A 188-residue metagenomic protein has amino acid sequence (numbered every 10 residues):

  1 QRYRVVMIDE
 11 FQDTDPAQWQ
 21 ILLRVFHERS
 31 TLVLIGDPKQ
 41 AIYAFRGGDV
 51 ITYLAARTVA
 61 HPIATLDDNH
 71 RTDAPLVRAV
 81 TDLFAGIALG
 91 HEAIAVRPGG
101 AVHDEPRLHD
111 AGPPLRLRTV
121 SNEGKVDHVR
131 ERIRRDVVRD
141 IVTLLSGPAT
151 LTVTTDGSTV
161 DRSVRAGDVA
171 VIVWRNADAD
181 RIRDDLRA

Functional and structural regions predicted by a protein language model:
Q1-A55, T65-P75: Conserved helicase NTPase motor core
R2, P16, H27-R29, A60-H61 (+3 more regions): Short, well-ordered loop/turn elements at secondary-structure boundaries
V5, L115, D168-A170: Residue-level preference for the first positions of well-ordered beta-strands
I8, H27-S30, T58-H61, T81-L89 (+3 more regions): Non-catalytic alpha-helical coupling and interface elements of nucleotide-dependent molecular machines and regulators
D9, I35, L66-D68, I141 (+1 more regions): Conserved RecA-like ASCE P-loop NTPase motor core of nucleic-acid helicases/translocases
I21-R24, D49-V59, P75-G86, D136 (+2 more regions): Alpha-helical scaffold elements adjacent to nucleotide-binding pockets in ATP/GTP-utilizing enzyme cores
R29, T52-A56, R107-R116, L186: Short, compositionally biased low-complexity segments
L66-S146, V153-D156, D161: Helicase-core coupling region on the C-terminal RecA-like lobe
